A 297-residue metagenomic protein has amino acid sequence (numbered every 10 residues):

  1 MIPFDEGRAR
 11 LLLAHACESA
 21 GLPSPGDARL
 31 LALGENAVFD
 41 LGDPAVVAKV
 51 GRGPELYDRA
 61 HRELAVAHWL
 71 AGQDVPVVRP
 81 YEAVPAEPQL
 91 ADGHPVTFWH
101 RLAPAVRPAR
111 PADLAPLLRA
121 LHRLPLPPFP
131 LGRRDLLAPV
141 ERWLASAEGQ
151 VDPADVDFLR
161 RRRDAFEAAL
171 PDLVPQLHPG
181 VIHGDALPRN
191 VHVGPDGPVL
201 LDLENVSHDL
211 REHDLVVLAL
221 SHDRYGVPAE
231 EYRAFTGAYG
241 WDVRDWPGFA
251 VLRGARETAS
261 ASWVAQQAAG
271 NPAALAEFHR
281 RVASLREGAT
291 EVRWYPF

Functional and structural regions predicted by a protein language model:
M1-V78, P195, P296-F297: Conserved NTP-binding catalytic cores of kinases and kinase-like/nucleotidyltransferase enzymes across multiple kinase
D5-A14, L126-G184, G240: An alpha-helical support segment within catalytic cores of ATP-dependent transferases
R8, R142, S146-Q150, S262-F297: ATP/Mg2+ or Mg2+-diphosphate-binding catalytic cores that bind nucleotide phosphates or diphosphates via glycine-rich
R10-L11, K49-D92, P104-R123, G226: A conserved alpha-helical element in kinase catalytic cores
L31-D43, V47-A48, P80, E167-L215: Active-site acidic catalytic loop and adjacent metal/ATP-binding pocket of ATP-dependent phosphoryl transfer enzymes
E35, L41-P44, L90-P95, A255: A short, glycine/Asx- and small/polar-enriched loop/turn that sits immediately N-terminal to a beta-strand
H100: Conserved Hanks-type protein kinase catalytic core
R211-R244, A255-G270: Active-site activation/catalytic loop segments of kinase-like enzymes and analogous catalytic loops in related
